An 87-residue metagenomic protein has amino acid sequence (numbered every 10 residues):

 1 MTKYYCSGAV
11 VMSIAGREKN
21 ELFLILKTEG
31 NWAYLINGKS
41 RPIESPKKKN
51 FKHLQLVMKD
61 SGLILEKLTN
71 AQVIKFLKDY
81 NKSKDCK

Functional and structural regions predicted by a protein language model:
M1-S7, I14, L24-K87: Ferredoxin-like alpha/beta domains used as RNA- or RNAP-binding modules
G16-K19: Short, charged beta-turn/beta-strand-edge "cap" motif at the junction between a beta-strand and an adjacent loop
